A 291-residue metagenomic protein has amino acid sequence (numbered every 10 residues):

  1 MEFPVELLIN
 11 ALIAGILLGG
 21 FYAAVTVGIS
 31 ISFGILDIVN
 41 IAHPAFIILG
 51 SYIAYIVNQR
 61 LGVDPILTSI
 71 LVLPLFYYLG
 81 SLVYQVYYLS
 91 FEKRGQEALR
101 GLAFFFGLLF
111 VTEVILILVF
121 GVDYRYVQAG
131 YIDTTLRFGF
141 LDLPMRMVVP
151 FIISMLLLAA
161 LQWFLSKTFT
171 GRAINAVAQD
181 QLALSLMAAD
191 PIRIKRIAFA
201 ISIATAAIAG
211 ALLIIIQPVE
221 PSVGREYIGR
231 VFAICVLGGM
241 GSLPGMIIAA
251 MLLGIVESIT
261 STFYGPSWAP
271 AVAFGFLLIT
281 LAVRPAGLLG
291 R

Functional and structural regions predicted by a protein language model:
E2-A14, F21, L165, F169 (+2 more regions): Inter-helical junctions in multi-pass inner-membrane proteins, predominant in energy-converting antiporter-like
V5-A14, L61-L67, Q96, R137-F151 (+2 more regions): Interfacial loop-to-helix junctions that mark the boundaries of transmembrane helices in multi-pass membrane
L7-R60, Y88-Q96, R100, G239-L243: Single transmembrane alpha-helix segments in multi-pass membrane proteins
L18, F138, D142-V219, L243-A249: Helix-loop-helix "hairpin" substructures at the membrane interface of multi-pass membrane proteins
L36-V39, R60, T68, Y78-D123 (+2 more regions): Short loop segments and helix-boundary regions at transmembrane helix junctions of multi-pass inner-membrane proteins
H43-F46, I216-P244, A249, A269 (+1 more regions): Glycine-rich helix-loop "coupling/hinge" segments at transmembrane-helix boundaries in multipass transporters
F110-F138, T262-A269, L289-R291: Extracellular/periplasmic helix-loop junction at the C-terminal end of a transmembrane helix in multi-pass membrane
V119, Q179-L186, D190-R193, F263-R291: Cytosolic-side transmembrane-helix boundaries in multi-pass membrane proteins
